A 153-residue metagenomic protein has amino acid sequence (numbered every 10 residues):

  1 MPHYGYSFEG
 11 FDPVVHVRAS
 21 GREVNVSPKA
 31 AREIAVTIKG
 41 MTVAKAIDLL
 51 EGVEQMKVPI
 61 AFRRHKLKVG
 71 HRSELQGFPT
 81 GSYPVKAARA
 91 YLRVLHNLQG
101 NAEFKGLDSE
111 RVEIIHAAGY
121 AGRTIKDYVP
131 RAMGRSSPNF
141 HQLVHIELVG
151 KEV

Functional and structural regions predicted by a protein language model:
P2-D108, V149-G150: Ribosome large-subunit tunnel/peptidyl-transferase-proximal elements
Y4, V112, V144-I146: Change "...and in nucleic-acid phosphodiester-cleaving endonucleases..." to "...and in nucleic-acid processing enzymes
V26, A132-M133: Short, solvent-exposed beta-edge and connector elements
R64-H65, D127-V129, L143: Surface-exposed beta-strand edges and their flanking turn/coil or helix-capping segments
S109-A132: Extended, charged amphipathic interaction segments
G134-V153: C-terminal edge-of-domain segments
